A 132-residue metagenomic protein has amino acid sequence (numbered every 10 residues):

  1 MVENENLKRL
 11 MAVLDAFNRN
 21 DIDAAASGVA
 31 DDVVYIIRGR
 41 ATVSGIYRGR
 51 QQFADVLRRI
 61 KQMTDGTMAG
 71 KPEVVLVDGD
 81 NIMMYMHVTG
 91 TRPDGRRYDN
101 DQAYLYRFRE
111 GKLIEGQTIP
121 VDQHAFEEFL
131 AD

Functional and structural regions predicted by a protein language model:
M1-D31, D132: Short, low-complexity N-terminal intrinsically disordered segments enriched in polar/charged residues
S27-D78: A solvent-exposed, acidic/Ser-Thr-rich amphipathic alpha-helical stretch
V29, V88-G90, Y104, P120: Short beta-strand segments enriched in hydrophobic/aromatic residues within well-folded beta-rich domains
M68-G70, Y98-A103: Short, surface-exposed coil-to-beta transition loops
D78-V88: A short hydrophobic beta-strand element
G90-R97: Short, cysteine-centered beta-strand-loop-beta hairpins and adjacent loop/turn segments enriched in charged/polar
Y104-E127: Short beta-strand edge/turn micro-motifs at domain boundaries
